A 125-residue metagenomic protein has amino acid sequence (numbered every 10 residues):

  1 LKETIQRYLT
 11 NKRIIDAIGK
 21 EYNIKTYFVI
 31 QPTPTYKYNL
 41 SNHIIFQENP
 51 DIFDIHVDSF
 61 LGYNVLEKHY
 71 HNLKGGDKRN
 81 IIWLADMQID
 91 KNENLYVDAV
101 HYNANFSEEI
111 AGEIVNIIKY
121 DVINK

Functional and structural regions predicted by a protein language model:
L1-W83, I117: Conserved, well-ordered alpha-helix/loop/beta-strand core segments that scaffold catalytic motifs
A17, Q31, A85-Q88, A99 (+1 more regions): Catalytic domains that recognize anionic headgroups
L40-S41, N92-V97: Short acidic, glycine/proline-rich loop/turn micro-motifs
Y70, G76-N80, L95-K125: Histidine-centered active-site loop/cap adjacent to the catalytic His in serine esterases/O-acetyl transfer systems
N80-N92: Active-site-adjacent bridging/hinge elements
